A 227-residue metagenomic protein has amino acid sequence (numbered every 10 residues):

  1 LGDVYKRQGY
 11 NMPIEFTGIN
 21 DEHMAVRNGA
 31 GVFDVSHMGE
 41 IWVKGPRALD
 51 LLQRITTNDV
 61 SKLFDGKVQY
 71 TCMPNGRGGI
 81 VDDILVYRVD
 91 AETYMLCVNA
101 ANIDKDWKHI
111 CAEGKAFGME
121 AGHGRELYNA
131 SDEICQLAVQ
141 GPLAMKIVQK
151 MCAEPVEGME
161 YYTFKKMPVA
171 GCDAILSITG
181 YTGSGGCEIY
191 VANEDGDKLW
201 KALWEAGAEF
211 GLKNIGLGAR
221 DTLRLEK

Functional and structural regions predicted by a protein language model:
G2-K227: Basic, glycine/lysine-rich polyanion-binding surfaces/domains
